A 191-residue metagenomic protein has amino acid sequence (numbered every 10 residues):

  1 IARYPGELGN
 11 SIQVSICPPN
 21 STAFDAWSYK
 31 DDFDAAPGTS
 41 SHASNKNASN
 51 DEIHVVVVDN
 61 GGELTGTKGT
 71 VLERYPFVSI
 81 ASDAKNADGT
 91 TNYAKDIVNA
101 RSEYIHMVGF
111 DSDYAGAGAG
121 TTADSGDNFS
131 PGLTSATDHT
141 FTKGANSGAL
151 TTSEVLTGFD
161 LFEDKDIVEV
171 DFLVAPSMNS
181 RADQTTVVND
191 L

Functional and structural regions predicted by a protein language model:
I1-L191: Surface-exposed assembly/interface segments
